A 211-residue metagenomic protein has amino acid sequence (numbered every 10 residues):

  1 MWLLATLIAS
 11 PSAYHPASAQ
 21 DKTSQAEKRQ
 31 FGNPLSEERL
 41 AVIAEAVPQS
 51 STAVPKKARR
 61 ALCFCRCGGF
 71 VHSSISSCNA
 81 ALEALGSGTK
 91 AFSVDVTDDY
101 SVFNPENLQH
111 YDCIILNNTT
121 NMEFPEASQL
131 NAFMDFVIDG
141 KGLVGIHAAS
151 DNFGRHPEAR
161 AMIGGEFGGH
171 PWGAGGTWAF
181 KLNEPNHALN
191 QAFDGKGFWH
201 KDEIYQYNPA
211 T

Functional and structural regions predicted by a protein language model:
M1-S12: Bacterial N-terminal signal peptides
T6, A17, M162-E166: Extended, non-catalytic scaffold segments that flank or surround catalytic motifs
P11, A17-A19: Boundary at the C-terminal end of the N-terminal hydrophobic targeting segment
A19-Y111: Aromatic-Pro/Gly-enriched surface loop or interdomain linker that acts as a lid/target-recognition segment
A61-F64, L108-G154: Short alpha-beta junction capping motif
S77-A84, H110, S128, A132 (+3 more regions): Extracytoplasmic/secreted proteins, especially bacterial periplasmic and envelope-associated proteins
G86-S87, F136-V137, A159: A generic structural signal for well-ordered alpha-helical segments
I146-T211: An acidic, glycine-rich "communication" segment
